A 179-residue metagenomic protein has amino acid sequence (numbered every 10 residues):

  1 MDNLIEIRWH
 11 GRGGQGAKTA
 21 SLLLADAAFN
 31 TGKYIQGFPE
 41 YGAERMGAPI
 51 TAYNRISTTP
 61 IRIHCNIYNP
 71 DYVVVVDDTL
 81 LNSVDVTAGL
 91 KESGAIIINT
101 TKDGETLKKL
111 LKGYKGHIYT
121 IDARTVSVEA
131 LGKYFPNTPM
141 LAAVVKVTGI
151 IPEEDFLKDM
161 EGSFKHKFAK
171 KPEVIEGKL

Functional and structural regions predicted by a protein language model:
M1-L179: Active-site cofactor/cluster-binding pocket
